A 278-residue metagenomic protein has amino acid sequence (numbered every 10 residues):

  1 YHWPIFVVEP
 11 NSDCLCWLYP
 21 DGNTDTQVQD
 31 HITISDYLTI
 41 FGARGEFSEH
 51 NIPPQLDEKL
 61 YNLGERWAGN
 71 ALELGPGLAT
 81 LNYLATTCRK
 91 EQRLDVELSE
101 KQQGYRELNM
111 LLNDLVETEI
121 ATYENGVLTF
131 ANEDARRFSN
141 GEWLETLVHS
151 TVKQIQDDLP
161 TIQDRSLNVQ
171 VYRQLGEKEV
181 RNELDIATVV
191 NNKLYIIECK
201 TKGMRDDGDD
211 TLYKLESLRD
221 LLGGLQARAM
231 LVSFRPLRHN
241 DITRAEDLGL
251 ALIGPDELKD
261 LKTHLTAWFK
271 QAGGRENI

Functional and structural regions predicted by a protein language model:
Y1-W3, C16-Y19, E142, H239-T243: A short acidic (Asp/Glu
H2-N70: Mixed-charge intrinsically disordered linker/loop segments at interdomain junctions
F41-I278: Intrinsically disordered, low-complexity Ser/Thr/Pro/Gly-rich regulatory segments
